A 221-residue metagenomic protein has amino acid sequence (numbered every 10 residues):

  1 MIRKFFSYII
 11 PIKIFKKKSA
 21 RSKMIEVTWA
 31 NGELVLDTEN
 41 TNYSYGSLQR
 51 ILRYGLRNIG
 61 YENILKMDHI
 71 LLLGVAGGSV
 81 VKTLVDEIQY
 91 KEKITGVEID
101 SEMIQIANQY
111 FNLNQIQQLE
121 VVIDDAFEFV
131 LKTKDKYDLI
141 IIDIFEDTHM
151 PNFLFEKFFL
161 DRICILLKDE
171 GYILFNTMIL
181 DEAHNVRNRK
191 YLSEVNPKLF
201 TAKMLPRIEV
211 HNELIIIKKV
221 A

Functional and structural regions predicted by a protein language model:
M1-E33: N-terminal auxiliary segments of SAM/dcSAM-dependent transferases
I10-I12, S19-R21, D181-A221: Class I S-adenosyl-L-methionine
E26, V35-D37, L71-G74: Short, conserved beta-strand segments within well-ordered enzyme catalytic domains that often line or immediately flank
N31-T41, Y172-I173: Short, basic/glycine-rich phosphate-binding loops at helix/coil junctions that contact nucleotide phosphates
E39, D124, L205-I208: Conserved beta-strand termini and adjacent loop/short-helix elements that scaffold enzyme active sites in alpha/beta
N40-L56: Conserved SAM-binding loop and adjacent beta-strand
R57-Y172, A183-R189, V210: The AdoMet/dcAdoMet-binding core of the Class I SAM-like
